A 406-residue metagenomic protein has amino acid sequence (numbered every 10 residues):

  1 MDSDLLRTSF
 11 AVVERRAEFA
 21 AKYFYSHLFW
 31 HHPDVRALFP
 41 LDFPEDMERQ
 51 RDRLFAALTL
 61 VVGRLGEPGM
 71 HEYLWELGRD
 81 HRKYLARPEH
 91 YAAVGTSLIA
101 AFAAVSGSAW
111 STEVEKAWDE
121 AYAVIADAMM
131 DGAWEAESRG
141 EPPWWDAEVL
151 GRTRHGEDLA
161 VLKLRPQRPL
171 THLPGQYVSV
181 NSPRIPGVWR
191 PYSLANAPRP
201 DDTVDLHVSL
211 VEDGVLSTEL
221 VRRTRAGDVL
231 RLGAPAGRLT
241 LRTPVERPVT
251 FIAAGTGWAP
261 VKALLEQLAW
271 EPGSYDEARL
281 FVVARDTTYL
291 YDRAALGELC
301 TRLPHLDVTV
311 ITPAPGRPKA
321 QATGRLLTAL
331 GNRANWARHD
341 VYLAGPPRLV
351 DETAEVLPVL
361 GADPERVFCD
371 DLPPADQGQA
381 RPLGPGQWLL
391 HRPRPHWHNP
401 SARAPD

Functional and structural regions predicted by a protein language model:
M1-W144: Globin-like tetrapyrrole-binding proteins
G140-V229, P235, A284-D286, I311-P315: Ferredoxin-reductase
G175, G257, P346: Short, conserved phosphate/pyrophosphate- and ester-handling motifs at nucleotide-, phospho-/glycolipid
A234-E246: A short, basic/flexible loop-to-alpha-helix module at the beginning of a structural domain
T243-P248, S274, N335-R338: Short helix-loop-beta connector
V249-T250, Y342: Conserved beta-strand elements of the Class I
I252, T256-P272: Phosphate-binding glycine-rich loops and their immediate beta-loop-alpha structural context
A278-D406: Reductase modules of NAD(P)H-dependent flavoproteins
